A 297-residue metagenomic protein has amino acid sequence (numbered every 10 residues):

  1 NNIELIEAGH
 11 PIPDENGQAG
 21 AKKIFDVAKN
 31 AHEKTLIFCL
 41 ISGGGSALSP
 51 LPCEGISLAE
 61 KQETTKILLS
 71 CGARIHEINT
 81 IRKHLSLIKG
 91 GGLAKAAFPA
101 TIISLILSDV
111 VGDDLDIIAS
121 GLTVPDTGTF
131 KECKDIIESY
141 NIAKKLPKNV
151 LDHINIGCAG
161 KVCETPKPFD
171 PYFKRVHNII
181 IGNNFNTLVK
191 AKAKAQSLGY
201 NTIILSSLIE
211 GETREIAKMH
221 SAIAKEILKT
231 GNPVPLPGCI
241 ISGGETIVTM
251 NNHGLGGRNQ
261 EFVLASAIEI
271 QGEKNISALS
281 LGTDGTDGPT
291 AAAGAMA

Functional and structural regions predicted by a protein language model:
N1-E33, E77, I81-R82: Glycine-rich oxoanion-binding loops at beta->alpha junctions
E7, I37-I41, I75-T80, L107 (+7 more regions): General beta-strand structural signal in soluble alpha/beta enzymes
K22-V27, S86-A96, M219-T230: Conserved phosphate-binding catalytic cores of ATP/NTP-utilizing and phosphoryl-transfer enzymes
V27-I117, L122-P125, N141: Glycine-rich, mobile lid/loop segments that gate access to catalytic sites or pores
S42-L48, N184-F185, I209-E210, T246-V248 (+1 more regions): Gly/Ser/Thr-rich loops at beta-strand to alpha-helix junctions that form or flank small-molecule/cofactor-binding
I56-A73, D126-N141, H253-A278: Gly/Ser/Thr-rich active-site loops/lids in small-molecule metabolic enzymes that frequently grip phosphoryl groups
I103, P125-E226: Accessory alpha-helical/coil subdomains and C-terminal extensions that flank or cap enzyme catalytic cores
R214-K218, T230, L236, T249-A297: Extended C-terminal subregions enriched in glycine
